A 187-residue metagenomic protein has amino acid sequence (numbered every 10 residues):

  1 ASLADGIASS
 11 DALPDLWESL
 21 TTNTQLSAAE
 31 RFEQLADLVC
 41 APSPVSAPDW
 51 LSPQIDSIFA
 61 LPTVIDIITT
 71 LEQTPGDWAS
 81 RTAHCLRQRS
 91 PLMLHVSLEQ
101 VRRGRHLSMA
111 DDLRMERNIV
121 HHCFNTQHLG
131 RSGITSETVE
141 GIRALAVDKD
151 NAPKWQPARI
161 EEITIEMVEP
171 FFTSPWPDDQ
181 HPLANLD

Functional and structural regions predicted by a protein language model:
A1-I7, K149: Active-site-proximal glycine-rich helix-loop-beta segment
D5, S97, L145: Terminal peptide-recognition signature
S9-M93: Amphipathic alpha-helical blocks and their helix-capping loop/short-beta junctions
D11-T21, T69-Q73, D111, E162-D178: Short alpha-helical interface patches
L13, S52, V64, A79 (+4 more regions): Alpha-helix initiation and N-capping motif
T70-Q73, S80-V120, F124-L129, T135-E137: Substrate-recognition/cap regions that form aromatic- and gly/pro-loop-enriched pockets for small-molecule ligands
Q127, S132-D187: C-terminal amphipathic alpha-helical interaction region
